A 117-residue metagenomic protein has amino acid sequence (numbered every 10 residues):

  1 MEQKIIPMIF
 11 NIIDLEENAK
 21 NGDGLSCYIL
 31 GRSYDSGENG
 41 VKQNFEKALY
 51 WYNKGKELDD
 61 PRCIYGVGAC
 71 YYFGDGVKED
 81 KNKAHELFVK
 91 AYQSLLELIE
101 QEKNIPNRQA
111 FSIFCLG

Functional and structural regions predicted by a protein language model:
E2-S33: N-terminal segments that cap or nucleate solenoid repeat domains
K20-G24, S36-E38, E57-D60, F73-D75 (+4 more regions): Short helix-capping/linker turns of helical repeat alpha-solenoids
C27-S36, I64-F73, I113-G117: Hydrophobic face of amphipathic alpha-helices that form TPR/SEL1-like repeat modules and related alpha-solenoid
N44-A48, F88, I105-I113: Glycine-rich, flexible loop segments associated with nucleotide phosphate handling
